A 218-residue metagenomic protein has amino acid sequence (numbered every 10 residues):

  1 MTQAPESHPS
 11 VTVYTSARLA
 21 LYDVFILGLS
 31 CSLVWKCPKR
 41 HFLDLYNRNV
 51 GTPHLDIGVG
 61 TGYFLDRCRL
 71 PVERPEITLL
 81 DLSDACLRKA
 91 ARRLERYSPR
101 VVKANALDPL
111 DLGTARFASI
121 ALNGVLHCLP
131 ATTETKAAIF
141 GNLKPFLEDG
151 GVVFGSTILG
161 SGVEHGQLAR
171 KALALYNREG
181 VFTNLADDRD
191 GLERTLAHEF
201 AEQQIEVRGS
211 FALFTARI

Functional and structural regions predicted by a protein language model:
M1-N49, Y63: Conserved class I S-adenosyl-L-methionine
P53-P109: Class I SAM-dependent methyltransferase SAM/SAH-binding core
L110-I120: A short acidic, Gly/Pro-enriched loop at the edge of an enzyme's catalytic core that lines a small-molecule cofactor
N123-H127: Residues lining the SAM
L129-N142: A short, conserved alpha-helix within the catalytic core of class I
L147-V153: Short glycine-dipeptide loop
F154-I205: C-terminal alpha-helical "lid/dimerization" subdomain adjacent to the S-adenosyl-L-methionine
E199-I218: Core SAM-dependent methyltransferase catalytic element
